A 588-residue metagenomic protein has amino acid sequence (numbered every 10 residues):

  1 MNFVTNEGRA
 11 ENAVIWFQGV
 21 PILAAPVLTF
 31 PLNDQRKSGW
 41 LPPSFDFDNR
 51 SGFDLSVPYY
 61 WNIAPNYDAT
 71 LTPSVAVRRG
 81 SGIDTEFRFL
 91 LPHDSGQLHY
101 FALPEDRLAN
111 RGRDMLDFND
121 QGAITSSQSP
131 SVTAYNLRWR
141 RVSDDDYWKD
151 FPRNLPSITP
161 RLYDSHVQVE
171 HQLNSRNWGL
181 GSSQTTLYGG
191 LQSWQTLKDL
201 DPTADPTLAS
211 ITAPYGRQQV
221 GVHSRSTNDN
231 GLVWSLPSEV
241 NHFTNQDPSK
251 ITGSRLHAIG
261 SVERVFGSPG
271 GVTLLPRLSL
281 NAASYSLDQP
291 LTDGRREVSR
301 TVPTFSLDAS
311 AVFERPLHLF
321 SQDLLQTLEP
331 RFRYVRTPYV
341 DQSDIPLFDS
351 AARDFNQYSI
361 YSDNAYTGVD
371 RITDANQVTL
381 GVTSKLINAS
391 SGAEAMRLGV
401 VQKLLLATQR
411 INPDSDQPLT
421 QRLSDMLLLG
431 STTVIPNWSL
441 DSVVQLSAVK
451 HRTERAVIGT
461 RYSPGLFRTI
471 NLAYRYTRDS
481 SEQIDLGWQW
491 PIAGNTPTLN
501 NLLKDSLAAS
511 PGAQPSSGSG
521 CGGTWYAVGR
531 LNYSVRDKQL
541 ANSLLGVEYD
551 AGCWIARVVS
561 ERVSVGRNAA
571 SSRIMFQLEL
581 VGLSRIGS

Functional and structural regions predicted by a protein language model:
N2-S588: Outer-membrane beta-barrel proteins and related beta-barrel translocases across Gram-negative bacteria
